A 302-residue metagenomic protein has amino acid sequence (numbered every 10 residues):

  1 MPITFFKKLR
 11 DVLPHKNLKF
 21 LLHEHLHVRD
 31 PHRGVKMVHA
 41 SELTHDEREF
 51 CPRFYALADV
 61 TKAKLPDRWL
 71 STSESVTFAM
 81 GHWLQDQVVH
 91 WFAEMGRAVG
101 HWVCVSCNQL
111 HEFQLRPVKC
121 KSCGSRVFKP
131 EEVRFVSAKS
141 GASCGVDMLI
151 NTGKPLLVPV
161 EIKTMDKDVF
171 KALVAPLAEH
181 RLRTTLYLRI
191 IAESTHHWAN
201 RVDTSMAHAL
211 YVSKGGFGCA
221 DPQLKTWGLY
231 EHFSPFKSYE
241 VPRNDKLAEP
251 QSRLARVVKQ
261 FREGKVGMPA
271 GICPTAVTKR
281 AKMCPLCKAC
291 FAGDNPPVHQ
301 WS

Functional and structural regions predicted by a protein language model:
M1-P159, A172, A178: Metal-dependent nuclease catalytic cores that hydrolyze phosphodiester bonds in DNA/RNA, characterized by
C51, Y187, C284: A residue-level signal for conserved active-site and pocket-lining positions in enzyme catalytic cores
W83, Q87, L182-I190: Short amphipathic alpha-helical face segments that pack within enzyme cores and frequently flank/anchor catalytic
Q114, A172-L177, E193-S302: Metal-dependent nuclease catalytic regions and adjoining charged, substrate-binding loops involved in nucleic-acid end
L156-K163, R256-R262: Active-site-adjacent bridging/hinge elements
P159, L186, H208-Y211: Structural beta-sheet core signal
K163-D166, S213-K214: A short beta-strand motif that forms part of the nucleic acid-binding face of small beta-barrel RNA-binding folds
K167-K171: Short, solvent-exposed loop/turn segments at secondary-structure junctions
